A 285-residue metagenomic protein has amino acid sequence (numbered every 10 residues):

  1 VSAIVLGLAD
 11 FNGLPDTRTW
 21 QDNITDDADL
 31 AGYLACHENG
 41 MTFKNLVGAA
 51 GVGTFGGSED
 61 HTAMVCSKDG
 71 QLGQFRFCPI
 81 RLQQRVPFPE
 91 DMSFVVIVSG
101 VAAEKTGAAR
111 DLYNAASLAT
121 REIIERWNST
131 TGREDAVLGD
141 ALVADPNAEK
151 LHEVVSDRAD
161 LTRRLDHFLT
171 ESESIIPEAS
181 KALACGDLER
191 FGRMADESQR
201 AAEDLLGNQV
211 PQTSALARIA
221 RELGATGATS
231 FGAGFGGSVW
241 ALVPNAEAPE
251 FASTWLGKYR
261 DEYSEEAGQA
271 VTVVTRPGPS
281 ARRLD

Functional and structural regions predicted by a protein language model:
V1-I4, G224-L242: Glycine/serine-rich anion-binding loops at beta->alpha junctions that coordinate negatively charged ligand groups
V1-V96: Fold-level recognition of mixed alpha/beta catalytic cores in primary-metabolism enzymes, strongest
V5, G48, V52, E178 (+1 more regions): A residue-level detector for conformationally permissive "hinge/kink" positions
G32, N39-G40, M64, D69-G227 (+1 more regions): C-terminal nucleotide
